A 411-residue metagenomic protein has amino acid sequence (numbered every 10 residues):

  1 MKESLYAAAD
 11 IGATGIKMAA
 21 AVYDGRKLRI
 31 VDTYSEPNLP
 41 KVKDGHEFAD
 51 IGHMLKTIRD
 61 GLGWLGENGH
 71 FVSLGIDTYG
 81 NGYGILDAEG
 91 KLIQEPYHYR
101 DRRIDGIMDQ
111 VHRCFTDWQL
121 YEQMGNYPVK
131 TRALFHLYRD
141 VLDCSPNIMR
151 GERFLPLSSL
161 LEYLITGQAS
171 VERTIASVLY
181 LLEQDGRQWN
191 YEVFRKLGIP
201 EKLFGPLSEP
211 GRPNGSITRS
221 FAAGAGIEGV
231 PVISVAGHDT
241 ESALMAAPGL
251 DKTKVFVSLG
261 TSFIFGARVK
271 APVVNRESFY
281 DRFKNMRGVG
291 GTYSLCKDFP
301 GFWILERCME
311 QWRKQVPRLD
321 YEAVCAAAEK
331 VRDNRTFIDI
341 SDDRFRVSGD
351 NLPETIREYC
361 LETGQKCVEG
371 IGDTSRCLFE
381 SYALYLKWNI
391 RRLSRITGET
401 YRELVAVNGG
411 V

Functional and structural regions predicted by a protein language model:
M1-Q94, D105-G106, Q110, E122 (+3 more regions): N-terminal glycine/serine-rich phosphate-binding loop of ATP-dependent small-molecule kinases, especially carbohydrate
K2, A7-A8, D105, H112-G125 (+7 more regions): Active-site core segments that coordinate phosphate-bearing ligands/cofactors across diverse enzyme families
G15, E209-I217, G237, Y401-V411: Glycine-rich phosphate-binding loops at beta-strand->alpha-helix junctions
L39, Q123-F135, S177-L182, K202-P210: A glycine-/small-polar-enriched, mobile loop at the entrance of the PLP active site in fold-type I
K91-R103, S177-V178: A charged helix-plus-loop insertion that forms the helical arch/lid used to bind and gate nucleic-acid substrates
G167-A176: Enzymes and membrane/adaptor proteins characterized by extended Gly/Ser/Thr/Asp/Glu-rich, aromatic-dotted
G198-P200: Intrinsically disordered, low-complexity regions enriched in Pro/Ser/Thr/Gly and acidic residues
G205-P213, A323-A327: Short linear loop/turn motifs
